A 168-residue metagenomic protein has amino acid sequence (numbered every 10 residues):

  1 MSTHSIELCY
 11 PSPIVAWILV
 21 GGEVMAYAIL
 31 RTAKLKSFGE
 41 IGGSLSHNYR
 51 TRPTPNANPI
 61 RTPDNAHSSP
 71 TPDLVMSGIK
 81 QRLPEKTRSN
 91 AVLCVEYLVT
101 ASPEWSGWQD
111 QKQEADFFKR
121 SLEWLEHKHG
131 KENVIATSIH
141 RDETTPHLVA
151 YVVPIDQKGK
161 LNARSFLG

Functional and structural regions predicted by a protein language model:
M1-G168: N-terminal nicking endonuclease/strand-transfer module with a His-rich metal-binding environment and a catalytic Tyr
